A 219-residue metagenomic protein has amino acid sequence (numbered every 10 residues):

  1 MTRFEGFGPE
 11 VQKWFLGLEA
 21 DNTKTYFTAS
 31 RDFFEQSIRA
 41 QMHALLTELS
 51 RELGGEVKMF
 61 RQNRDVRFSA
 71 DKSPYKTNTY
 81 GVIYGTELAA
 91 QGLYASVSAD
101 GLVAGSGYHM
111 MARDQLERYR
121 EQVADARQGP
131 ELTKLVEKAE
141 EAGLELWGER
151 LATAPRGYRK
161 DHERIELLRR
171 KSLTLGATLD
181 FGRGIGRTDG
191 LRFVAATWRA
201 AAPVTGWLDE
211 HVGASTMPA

Functional and structural regions predicted by a protein language model:
T2-G17, R39-A40, L144-A219: Long, solvent-exposed, polar/charged low-complexity segments
E10-E52, E56-Q62: Active-site acidic/histidine clusters and adjacent loop/turn architecture that either coordinate catalytic ions
R31-F34, Y108, Y119-V123, G186-G190: Short histidine-centered catalytic/ligand-binding loop motif
G54-Q91: Hydrophobic/aromatic-rich structural module bridging two neighboring secondary-structure elements via a short loop
R64-V66, I83-E87, A99, Y108-M110 (+1 more regions): Short, flexible loop/turn elements at secondary-structure junctions
Y80-V82, G92-V97, V103-G107: Short, hydrophobic/aromatic-rich beta-strand segments within well-structured domains
Y84, S96-V97, R164-R169: Short glycine/proline-enriched loop/turn "hinge" motifs that connect secondary-structure elements and lie
D100-Y158: Compact, glycine/acidic-enriched structural inserts
